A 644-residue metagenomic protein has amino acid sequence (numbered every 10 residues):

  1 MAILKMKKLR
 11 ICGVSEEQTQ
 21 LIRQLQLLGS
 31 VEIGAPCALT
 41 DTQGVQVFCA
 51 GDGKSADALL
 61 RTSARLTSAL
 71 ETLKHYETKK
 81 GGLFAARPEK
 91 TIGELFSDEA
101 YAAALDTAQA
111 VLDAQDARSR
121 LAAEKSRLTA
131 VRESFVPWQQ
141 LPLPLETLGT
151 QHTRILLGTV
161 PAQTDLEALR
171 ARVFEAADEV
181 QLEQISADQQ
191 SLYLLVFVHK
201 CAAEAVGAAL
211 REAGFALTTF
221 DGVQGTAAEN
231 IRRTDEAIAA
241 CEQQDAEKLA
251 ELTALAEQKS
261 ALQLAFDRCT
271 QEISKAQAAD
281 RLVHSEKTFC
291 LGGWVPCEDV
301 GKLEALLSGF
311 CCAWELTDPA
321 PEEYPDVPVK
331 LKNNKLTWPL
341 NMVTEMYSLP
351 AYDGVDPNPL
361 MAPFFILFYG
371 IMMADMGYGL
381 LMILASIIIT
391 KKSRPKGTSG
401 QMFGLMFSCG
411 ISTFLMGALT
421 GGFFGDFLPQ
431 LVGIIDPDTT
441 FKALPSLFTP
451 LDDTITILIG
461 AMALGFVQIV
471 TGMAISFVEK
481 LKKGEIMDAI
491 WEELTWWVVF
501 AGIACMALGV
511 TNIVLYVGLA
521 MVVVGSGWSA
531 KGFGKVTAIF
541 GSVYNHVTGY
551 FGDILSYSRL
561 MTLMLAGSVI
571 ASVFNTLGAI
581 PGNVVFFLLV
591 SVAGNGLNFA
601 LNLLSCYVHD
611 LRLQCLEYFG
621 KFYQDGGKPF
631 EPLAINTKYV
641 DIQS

Functional and structural regions predicted by a protein language model:
M1-M361, I389, K396-F403: Long, charged N-terminal accessory/stalk domains
A2-K8, V14-I22, Q26-I33, V300-S644: Conserved, carboxylate-rich catalytic/transport cores that coordinate ions
